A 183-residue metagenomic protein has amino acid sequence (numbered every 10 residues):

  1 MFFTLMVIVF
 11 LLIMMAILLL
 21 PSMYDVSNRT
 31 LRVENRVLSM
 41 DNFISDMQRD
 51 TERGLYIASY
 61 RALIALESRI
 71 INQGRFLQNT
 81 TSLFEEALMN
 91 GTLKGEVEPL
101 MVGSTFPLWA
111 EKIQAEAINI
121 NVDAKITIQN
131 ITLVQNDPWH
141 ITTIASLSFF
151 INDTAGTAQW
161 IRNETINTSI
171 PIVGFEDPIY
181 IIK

Functional and structural regions predicted by a protein language model:
M1-V9: Glycine-centered recognition micro-motifs in short, flexible terminal segments and loops
I13-K183: Long, compositionally biased, intrinsically disordered regions
